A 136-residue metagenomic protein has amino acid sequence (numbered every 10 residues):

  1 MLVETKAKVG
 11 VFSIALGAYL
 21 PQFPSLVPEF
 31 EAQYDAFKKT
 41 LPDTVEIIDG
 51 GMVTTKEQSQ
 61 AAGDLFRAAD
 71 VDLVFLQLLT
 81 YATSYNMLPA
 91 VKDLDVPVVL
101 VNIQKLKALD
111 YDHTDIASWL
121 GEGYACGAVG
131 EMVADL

Functional and structural regions predicted by a protein language model:
M1-L136: An N-terminal assembly and electron-transfer interface module characteristic of large anaerobic redox and radical
